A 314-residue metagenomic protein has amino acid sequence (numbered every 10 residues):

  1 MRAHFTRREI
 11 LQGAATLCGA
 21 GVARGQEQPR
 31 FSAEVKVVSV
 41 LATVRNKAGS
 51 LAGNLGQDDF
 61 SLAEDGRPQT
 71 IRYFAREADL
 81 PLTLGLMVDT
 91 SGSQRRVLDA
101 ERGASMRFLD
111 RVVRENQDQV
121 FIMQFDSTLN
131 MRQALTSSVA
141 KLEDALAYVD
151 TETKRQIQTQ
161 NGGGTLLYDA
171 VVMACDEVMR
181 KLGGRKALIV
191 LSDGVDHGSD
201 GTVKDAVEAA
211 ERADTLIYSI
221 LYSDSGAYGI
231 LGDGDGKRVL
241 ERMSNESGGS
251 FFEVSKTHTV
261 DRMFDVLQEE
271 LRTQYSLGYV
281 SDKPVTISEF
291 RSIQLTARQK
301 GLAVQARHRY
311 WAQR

Functional and structural regions predicted by a protein language model:
M1-R24: N-terminal secretory signal peptides
G25-R314: Scaffold/interface architecture of coatomer-like assemblies
